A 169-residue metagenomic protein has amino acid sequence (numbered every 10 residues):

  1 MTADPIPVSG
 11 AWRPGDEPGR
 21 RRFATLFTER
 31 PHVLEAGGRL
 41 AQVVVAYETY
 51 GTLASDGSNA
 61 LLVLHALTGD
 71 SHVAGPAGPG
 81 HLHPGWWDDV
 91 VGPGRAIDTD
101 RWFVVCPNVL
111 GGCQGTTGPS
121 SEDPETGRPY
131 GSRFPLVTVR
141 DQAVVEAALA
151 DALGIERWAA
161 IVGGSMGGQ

Functional and structural regions predicted by a protein language model:
M1-A60, A77: Catalytic-loop region of hydrolases
V33-A36, V91-R95, A148-L149: Catalytic micro-motifs at enzyme active sites that drive phosphoryl/nucleotidyl and oxygen chemistry
G38-A41, D100, L153-E156: Structured loop/turn residues at beta-strand edges in well-structured enzyme cores
L40, G80, L136-V139: Flexible, glycine- and charge-enriched loops at secondary-structure boundaries
Q42, D141-V144, Q169: Short, well-structured alpha-helical interface segments that form or flank functional binding sites
E48, T52-L53, S58-D123: N-terminal cap/lid subdomain of alpha/beta-hydrolase-fold enzymes
E125-R133, V137-A159: Conserved acidic catalytic loop of the alpha/beta-hydrolase fold
G163, G167: Gly/Ala-rich beta-loop-alpha elbow adjacent to hydrolase catalytic centers
